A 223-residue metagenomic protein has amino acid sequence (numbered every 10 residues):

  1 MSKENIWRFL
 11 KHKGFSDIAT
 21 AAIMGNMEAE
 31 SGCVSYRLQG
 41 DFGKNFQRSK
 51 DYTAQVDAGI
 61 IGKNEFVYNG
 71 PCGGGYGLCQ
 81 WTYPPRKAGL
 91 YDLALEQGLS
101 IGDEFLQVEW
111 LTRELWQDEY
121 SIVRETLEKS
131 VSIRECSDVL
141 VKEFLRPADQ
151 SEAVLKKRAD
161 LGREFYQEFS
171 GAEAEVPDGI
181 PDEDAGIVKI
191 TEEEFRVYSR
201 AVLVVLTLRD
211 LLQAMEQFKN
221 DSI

Functional and structural regions predicted by a protein language model:
M1-C33: Export/targeting segments at the very N-terminus of extracytoplasmic proteins
N5, S31-K129: Peptidoglycan-targeting cell-wall enzymes and recognition modules
G14-M24, S35-F42, S121-S132, C136 (+1 more regions): Surface-exposed patches in mature extracellular/periplasmic domains of secreted proteins
F15, R209-I223: C-terminal, disordered and strongly charge-biased linear tails with low hydrophobicity
T20-M24, G75-L78, V108, S137: Extracellular structured ligand-interaction cores
G25-E30, T82-P84, E143-F144: Active-site-proximal beta-strand/loop segments in catalytic clefts of secreted hydrolases
Q55, F66, A185-V188, E192 (+1 more regions): Assembly/interface hotspot detector across virion components, adhesins/toxins, and nucleic-acid enzymes
K87-E194, S199-L208, L212: Non-catalytic cell-wall polysaccharide-engagement segments
